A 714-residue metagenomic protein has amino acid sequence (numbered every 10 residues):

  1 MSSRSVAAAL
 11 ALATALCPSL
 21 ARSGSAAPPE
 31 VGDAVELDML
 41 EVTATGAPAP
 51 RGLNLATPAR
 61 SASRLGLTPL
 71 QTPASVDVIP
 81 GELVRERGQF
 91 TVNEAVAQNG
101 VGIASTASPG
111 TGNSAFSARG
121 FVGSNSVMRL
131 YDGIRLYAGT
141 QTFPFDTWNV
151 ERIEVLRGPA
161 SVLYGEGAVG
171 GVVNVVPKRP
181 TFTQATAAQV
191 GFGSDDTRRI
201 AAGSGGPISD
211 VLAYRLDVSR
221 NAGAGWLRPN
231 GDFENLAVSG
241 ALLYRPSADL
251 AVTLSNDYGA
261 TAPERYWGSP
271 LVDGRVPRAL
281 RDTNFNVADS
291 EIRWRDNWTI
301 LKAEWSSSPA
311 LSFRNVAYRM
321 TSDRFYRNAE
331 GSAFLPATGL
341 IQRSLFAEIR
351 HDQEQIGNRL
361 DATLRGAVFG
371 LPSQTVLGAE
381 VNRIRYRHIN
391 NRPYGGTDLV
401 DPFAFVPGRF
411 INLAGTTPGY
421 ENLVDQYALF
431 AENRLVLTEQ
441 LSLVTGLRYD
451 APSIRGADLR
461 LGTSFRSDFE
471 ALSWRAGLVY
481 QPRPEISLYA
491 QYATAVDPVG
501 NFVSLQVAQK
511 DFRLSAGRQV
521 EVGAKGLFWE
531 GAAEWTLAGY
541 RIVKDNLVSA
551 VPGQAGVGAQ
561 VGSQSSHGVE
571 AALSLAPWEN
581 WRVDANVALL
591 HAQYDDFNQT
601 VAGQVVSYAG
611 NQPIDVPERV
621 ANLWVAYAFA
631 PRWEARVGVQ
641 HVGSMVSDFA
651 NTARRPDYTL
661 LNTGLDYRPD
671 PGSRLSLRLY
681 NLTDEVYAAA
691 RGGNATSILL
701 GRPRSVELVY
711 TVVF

Functional and structural regions predicted by a protein language model:
A15, D38-T183, V522, G693: Acidic, small-polar-rich N-terminal luminal/periplasmic segments of exported/outer-membrane proteins
A185-A187, F192-G223, L227-R265, S290-S306: Transmembrane beta-barrel wall of Gram-negative outer-membrane proteins
L243-S247, Q353, L371-Q374, E380-N382 (+4 more regions): Structural signature of Gram-negative outer-membrane beta-barrels, strongest in the C-terminal barrel of TonB-dependent
P270-N284, F334-Q342, I389-T417, S464-F465 (+5 more regions): Surface-exposed loop/turn segments flanking beta-strands in extracellular/periplasmic regions
N297-S322, S344-D458: Face-selective signature of the C-terminal outer-membrane beta-barrel domain
K302-E330, Q481, L488-Q491, L514-N598 (+2 more regions): Membrane-embedded beta-barrel scaffold of Gram-negative outer-membrane proteins
Q440, R541-V543, Q560-F649, T683 (+1 more regions): Gram-negative outer-membrane beta-barrel transporters
R632, H641-D648, D666-F714: C-terminal beta-signal and adjacent terminal beta-strands/loops of Gram-negative outer-membrane beta-barrel proteins
